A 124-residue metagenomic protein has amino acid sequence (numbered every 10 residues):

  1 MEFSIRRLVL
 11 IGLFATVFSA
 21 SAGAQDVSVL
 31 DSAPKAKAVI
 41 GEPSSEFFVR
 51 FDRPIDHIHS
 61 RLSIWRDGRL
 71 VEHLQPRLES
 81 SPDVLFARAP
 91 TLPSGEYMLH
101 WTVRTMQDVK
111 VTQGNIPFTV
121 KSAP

Functional and structural regions predicted by a protein language model:
M1-L10: Bacterial N-terminal signal peptides that target proteins for export
L10-S19: Bacterial N-terminal signal peptides
A20-L30: Proline/serine/threonine-rich low-complexity linkers at boundaries of modular beta-sandwich domains
I40, E46-R53, D108-P124: Extended, polar beta-sheet/loop recognition surfaces of beta-rich domains that mediate binding to diverse ligands
F47-F48, D52-E72: Short, surface-exposed alpha-helix to beta-strand junction/turn motifs within ectodomains of secreted and cell-envelope
P90-G95: Surface-exposed, short loops/turns at beta-strand junctions within beta-sandwich domains
Y97-L99: A short tyrosine-centered beta-strand micro-motif
